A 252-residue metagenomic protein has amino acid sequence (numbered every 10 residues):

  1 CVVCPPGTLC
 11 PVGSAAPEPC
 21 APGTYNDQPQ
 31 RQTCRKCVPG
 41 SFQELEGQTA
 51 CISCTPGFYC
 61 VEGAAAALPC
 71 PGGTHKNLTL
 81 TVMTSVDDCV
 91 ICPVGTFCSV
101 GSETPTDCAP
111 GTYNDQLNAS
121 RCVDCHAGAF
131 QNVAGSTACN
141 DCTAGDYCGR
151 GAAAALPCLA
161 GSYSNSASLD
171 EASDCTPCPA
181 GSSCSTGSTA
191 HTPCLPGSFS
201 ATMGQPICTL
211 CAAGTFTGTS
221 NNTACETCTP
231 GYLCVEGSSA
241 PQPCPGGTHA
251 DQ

Functional and structural regions predicted by a protein language model:
C1-Q252: Disulfide-rich, cysteine-dense extracellular ectodomains and adjacent flexible linkers of secreted and cell-surface
